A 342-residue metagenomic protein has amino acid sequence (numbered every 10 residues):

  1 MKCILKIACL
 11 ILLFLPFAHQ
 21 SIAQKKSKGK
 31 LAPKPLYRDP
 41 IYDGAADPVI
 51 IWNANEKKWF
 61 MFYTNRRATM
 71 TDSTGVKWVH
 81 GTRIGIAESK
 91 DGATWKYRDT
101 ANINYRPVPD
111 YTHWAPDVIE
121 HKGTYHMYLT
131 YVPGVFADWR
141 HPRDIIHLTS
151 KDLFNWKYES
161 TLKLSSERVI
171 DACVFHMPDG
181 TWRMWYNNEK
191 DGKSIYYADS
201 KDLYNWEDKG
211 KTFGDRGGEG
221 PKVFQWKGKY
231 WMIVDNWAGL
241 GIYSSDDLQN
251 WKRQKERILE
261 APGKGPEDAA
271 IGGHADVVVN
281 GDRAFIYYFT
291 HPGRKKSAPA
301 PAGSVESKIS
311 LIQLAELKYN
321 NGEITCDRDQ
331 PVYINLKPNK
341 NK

Functional and structural regions predicted by a protein language model:
M1-S27: Bacterial Sec-dependent N-terminal signal peptides
A23-K342: Carbohydrate-active catalytic/glycan-binding domains of CAZyme proteins, especially the secreted or lumenal ectodomains
